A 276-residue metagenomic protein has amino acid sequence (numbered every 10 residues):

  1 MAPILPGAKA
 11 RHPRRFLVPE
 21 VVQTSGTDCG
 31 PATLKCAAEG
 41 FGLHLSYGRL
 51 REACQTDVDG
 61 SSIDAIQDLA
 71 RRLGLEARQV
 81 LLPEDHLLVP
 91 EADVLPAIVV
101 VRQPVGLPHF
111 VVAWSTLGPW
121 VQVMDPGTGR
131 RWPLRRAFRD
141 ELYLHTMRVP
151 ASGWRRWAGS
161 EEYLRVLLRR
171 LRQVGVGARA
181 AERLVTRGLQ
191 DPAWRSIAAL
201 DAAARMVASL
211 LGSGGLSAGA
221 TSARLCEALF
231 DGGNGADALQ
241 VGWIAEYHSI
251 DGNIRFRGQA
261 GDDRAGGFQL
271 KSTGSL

Functional and structural regions predicted by a protein language model:
M1-A158, E162, R172-G175, R179-Q240: Conserved active-site-adjacent core of cysteine acyl-enzyme catalytic domains
E162-R165, A202, D251, R255: Amphipathic alpha-helical interaction segments
G219-L276: Short, non-transmembrane cytosolic segments of multipass membrane proteins
